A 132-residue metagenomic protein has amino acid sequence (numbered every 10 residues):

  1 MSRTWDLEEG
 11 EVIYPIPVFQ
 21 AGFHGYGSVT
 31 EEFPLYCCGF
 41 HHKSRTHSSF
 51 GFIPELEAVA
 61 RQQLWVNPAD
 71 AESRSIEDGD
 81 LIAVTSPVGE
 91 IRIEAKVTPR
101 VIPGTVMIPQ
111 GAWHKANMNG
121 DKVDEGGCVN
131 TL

Functional and structural regions predicted by a protein language model:
M1-P54: Long, low-complexity segments enriched in small/aliphatic residues
S48-W65, A69-L132: Long, contiguous, secondary-structure-rich segments that constitute the structural scaffold of globular domains
